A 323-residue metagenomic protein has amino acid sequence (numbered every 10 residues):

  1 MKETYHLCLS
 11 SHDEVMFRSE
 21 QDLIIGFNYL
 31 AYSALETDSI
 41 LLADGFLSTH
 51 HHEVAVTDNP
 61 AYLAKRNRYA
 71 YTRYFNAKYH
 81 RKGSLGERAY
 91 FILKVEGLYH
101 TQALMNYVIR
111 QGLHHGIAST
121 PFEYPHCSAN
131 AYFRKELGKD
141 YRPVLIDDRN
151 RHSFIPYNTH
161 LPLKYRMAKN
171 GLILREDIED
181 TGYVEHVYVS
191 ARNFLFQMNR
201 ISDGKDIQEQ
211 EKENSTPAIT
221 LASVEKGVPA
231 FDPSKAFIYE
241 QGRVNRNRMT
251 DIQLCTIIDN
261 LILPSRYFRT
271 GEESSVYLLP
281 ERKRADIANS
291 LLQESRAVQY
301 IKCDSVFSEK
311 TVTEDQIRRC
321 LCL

Functional and structural regions predicted by a protein language model:
M1-T49, T57-L323: Short Pro-Cys-Gly-centered "Cys-loop" motif that presents a nucleophilic cysteine in a tight turn
